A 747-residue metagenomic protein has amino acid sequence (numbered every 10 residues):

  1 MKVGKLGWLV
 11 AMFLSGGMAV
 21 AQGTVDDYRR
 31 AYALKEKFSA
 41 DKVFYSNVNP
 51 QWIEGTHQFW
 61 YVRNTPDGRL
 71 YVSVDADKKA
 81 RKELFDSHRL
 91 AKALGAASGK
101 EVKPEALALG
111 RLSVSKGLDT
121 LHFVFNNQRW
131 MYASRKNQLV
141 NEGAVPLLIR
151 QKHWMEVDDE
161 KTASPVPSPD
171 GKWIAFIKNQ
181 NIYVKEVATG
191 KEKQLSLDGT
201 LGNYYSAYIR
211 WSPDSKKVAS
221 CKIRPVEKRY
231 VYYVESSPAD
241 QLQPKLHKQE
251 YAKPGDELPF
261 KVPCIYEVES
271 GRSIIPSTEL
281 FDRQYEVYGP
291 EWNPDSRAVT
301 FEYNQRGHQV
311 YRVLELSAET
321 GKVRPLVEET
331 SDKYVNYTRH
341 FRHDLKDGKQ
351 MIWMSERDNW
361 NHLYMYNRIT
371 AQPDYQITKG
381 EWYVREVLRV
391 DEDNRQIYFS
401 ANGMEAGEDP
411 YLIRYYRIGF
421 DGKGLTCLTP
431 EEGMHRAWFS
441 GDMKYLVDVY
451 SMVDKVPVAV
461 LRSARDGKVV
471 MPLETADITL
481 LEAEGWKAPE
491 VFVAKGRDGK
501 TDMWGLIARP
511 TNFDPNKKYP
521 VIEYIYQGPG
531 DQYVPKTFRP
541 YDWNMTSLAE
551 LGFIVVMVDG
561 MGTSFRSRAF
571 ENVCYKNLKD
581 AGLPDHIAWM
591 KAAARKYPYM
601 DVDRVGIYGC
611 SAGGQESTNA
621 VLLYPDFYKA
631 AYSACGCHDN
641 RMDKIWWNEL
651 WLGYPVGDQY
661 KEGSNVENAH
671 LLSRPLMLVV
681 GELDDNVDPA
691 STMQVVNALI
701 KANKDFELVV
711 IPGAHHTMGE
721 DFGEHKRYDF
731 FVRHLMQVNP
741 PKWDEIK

Functional and structural regions predicted by a protein language model:
M1-D26: Bacterial Sec-dependent N-terminal signal peptides
V3-L6, R129, L551: Intrinsic disorder/low-complexity segments enriched in polar/small residues
G4, T24-D27, D86, D580 (+1 more regions): A diffuse structural propensity rather than consistent per-protein peaks
A21-P457, L461-R462, M736-P741, K747: Beta-propeller folds
P50, S296, E302, M434-K747: Serine-hydrolase catalytic core recognition
